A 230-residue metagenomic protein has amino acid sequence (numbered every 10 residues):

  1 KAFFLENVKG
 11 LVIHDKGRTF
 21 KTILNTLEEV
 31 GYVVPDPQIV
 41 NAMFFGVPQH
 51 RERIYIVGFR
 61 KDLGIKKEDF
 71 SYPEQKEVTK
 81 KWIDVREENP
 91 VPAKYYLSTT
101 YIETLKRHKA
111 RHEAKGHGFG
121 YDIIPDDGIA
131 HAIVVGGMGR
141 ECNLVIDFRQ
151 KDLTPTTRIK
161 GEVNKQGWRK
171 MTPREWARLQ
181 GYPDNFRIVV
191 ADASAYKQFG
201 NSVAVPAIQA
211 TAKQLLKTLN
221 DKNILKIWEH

Functional and structural regions predicted by a protein language model:
K1-G139: Class I S-adenosyl-L-methionine
Y101-H230: C-terminal target-recognition/interaction regions appended to catalytic cores
